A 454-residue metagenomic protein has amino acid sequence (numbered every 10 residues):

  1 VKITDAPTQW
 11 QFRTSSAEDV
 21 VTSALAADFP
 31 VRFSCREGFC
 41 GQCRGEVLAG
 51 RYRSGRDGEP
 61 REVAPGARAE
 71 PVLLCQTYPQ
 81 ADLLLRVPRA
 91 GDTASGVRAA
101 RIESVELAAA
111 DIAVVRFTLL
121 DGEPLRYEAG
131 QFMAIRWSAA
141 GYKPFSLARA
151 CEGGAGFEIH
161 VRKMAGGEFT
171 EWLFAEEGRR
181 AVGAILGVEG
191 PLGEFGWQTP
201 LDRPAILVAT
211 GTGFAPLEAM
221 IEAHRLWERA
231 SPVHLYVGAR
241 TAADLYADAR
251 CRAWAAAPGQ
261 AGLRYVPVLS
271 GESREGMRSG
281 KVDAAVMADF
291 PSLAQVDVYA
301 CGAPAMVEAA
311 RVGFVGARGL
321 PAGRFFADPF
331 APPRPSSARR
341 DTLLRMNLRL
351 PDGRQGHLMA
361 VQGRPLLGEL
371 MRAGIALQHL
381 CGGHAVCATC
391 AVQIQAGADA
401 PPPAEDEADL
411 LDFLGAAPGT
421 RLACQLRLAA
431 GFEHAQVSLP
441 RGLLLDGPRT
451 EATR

Functional and structural regions predicted by a protein language model:
V1-T77, L83-L84, P232-L380, Q393-A430 (+1 more regions): Reductase modules of NAD(P)H-dependent flavoproteins
I3-D5, P88, M133-S138, A184-G190: Short conserved beta-strand and strand-loop elements enriched in small hydrophobics with frequent Asp/Gly
R13, S34, R126, A175-A181 (+2 more regions): Residue-level "contact hotspot" at macromolecular interaction interfaces
L48-R51, P88-A90, S138, P191 (+1 more regions): Short, surface-exposed secondary-structure boundary micro-motifs
E70-A108, I112-T118, L411-R454: Fe-S ferredoxin-like electron-transfer domains and their immediately adjacent linker/connector regions across
T93-I185, A239-T241, V268-E272: Ferredoxin-reductase
G130, G213, A303: Short, conserved phosphate/pyrophosphate- and ester-handling motifs at nucleotide-, phospho-/glycolipid
G190-L201: A short, basic/flexible loop-to-alpha-helix module at the beginning of a structural domain
